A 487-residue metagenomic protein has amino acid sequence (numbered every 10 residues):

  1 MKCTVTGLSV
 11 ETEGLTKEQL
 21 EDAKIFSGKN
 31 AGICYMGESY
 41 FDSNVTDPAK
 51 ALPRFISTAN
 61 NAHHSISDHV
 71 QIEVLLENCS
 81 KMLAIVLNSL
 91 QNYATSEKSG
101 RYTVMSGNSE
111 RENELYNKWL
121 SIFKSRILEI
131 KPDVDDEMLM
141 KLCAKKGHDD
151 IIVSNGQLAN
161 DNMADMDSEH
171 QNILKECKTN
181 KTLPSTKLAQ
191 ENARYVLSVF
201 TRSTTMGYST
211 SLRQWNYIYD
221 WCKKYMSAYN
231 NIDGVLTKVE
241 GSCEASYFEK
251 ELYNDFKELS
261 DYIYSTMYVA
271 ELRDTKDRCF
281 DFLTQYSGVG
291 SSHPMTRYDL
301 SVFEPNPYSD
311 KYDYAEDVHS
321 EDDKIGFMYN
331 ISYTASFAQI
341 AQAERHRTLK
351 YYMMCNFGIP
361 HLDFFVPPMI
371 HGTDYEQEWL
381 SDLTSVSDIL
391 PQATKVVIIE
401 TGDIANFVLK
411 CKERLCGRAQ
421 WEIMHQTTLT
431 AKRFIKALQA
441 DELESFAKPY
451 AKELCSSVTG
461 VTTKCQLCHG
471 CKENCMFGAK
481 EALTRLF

Functional and structural regions predicted by a protein language model:
M1-F487: A conserved ligand/cofactor-binding region detector
